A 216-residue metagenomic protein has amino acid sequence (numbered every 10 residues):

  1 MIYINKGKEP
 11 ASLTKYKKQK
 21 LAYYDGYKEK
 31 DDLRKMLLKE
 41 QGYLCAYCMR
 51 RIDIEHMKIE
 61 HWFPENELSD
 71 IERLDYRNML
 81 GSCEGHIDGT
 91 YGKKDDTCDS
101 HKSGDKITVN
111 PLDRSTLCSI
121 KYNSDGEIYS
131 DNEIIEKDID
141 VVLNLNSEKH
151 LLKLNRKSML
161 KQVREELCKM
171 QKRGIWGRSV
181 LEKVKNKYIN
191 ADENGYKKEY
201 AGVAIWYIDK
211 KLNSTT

Functional and structural regions predicted by a protein language model:
M1-Y24, E55, K93-T108, L112 (+3 more regions): Class I S-adenosyl-L-methionine
I2-L44, L68-L74: Short, charged surface segments at domain edges that flank catalytic/cofactor-binding sites
K28-E29, Q41-R51, H56-I59: Glycine-enriched, solvent-exposed interface loops adjoining structured elements
A46-Y47, K58, G81-S82, S119-Y122 (+1 more regions): A structural signal for short, well-ordered beta-strand segments and their strand-loop junctions that often border
R50-T97, K102: Histidine-centered nuclease catalytic patch
K93-R156: Long, low-complexity, intrinsically disordered segments enriched in glycines and aromatic residues
I134-T216: C-terminal, charged low-complexity interaction regions
